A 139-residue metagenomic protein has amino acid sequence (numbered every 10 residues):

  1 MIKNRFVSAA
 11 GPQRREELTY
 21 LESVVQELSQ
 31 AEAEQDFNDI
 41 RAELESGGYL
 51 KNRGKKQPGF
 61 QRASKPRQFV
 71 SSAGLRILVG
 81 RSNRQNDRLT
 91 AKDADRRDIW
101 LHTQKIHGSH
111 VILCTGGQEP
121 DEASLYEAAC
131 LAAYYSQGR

Functional and structural regions predicted by a protein language model:
N4-R5, V25-S29, H110-E119: Charged, low-complexity surface segments at secondary-structure and domain boundaries
P12-R76: Coiled-coil termination/hinge junctions
Y49-P120, S124-A128: Domain-scale macromolecular recognition modules
L131: An amphipathic, basic-hydrophobic helix/alpha-beta surface used to engage anionic, phosphate-rich ligands or surfaces
Y134-R139: Flexible helix-coil linker/hinge segments at domain or subdomain boundaries
